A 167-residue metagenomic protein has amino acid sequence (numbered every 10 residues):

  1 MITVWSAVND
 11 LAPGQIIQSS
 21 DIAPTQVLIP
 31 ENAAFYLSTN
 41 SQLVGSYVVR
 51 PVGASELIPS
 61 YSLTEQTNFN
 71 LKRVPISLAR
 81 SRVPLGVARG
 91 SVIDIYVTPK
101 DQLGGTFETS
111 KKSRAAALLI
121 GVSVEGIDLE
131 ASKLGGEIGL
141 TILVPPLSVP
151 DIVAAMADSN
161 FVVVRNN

Functional and structural regions predicted by a protein language model:
M1-N167: Mature, extracytoplasmic segments of signal peptide-bearing proteins
